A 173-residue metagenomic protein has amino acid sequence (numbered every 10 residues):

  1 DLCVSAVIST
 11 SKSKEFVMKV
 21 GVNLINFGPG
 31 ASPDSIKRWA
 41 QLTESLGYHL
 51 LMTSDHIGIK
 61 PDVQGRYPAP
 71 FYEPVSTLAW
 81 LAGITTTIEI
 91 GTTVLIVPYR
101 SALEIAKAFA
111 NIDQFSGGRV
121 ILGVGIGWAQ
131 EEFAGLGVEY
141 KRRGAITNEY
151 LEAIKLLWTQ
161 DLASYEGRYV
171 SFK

Functional and structural regions predicted by a protein language model:
D1-C3, V7-S13: Short, low-complexity, charge-dense intrinsically disordered segments
K14-I84: N-terminal beta1-alpha1-beta2 module of alpha/beta enzyme domains
E15, P61-G65, P98-K173: Internal, glycine-rich beta/alpha segment that forms the wall or movable "lid" of small-molecule/cofactor binding
V20-V22, L51-T53, I90-T92, V120-V124: Hydrophobic faces of well-ordered beta-strands that scaffold small-molecule active sites in alpha/beta enzyme cores
I25-F27, H56, L95-V97, G125-A129: Active-site beta-loop-alpha junctions enriched in small/polar residues
E44-S45, A79-T86, F109, D113-R119: Acidic (Asp/Glu)-rich catalytic clusters
L46, I84-I88, A153, L157-D161: A structural motif corresponding to the C-terminal end of an alpha-helix and its immediate exit/capping segment
A79-G83, E89-P98: Structural motif corresponding to the early beta-alpha repeats
